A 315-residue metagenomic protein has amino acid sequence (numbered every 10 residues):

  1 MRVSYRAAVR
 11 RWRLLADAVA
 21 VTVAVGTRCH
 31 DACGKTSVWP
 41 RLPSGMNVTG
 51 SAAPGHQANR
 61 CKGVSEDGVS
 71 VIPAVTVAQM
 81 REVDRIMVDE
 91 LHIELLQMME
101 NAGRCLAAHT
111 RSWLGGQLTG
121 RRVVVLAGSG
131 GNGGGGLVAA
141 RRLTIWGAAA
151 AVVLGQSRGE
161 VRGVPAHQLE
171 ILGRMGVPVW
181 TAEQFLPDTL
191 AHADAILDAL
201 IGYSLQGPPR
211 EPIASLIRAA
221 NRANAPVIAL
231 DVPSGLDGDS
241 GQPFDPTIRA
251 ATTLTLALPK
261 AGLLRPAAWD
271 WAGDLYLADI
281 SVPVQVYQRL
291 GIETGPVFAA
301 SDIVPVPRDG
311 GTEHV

Functional and structural regions predicted by a protein language model:
R2-R10: Extreme N-terminal basic, low-complexity initiation segments that serve as generic localization/processing leaders
Y5, H30, H56-Q57: Low-complexity, intrinsically disordered or signal/transmembrane-proximal segments
C61-R122: An N-terminal, well-structured beta->alpha segment
E66-V75, A193-V315: YjeF_N-associated NAD(P)HX repair module
A108-A199, Q206-L230: Nucleotide and nucleotide-moiety/phosphate-recognizing core
